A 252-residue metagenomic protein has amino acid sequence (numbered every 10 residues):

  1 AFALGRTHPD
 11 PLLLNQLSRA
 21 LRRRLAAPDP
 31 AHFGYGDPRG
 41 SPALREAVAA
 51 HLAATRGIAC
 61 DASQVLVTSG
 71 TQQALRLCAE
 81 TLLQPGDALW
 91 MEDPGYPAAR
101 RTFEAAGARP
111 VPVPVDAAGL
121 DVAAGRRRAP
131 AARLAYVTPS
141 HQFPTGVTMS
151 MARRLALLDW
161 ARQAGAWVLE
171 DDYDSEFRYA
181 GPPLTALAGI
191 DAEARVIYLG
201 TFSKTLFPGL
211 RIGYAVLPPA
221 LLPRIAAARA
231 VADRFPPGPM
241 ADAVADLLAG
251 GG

Functional and structural regions predicted by a protein language model:
A1-P28: Conserved N-terminal helix/loop that builds the PLP phosphate-binding region of the aspartate aminotransferase-like
G5-H8, P139-F143, K204: Short glycine-rich anion-binding loops that position phosphate/pyrophosphate groups of nucleotides and phosphorylated
P9-L13, P144-T145, E176, P208: Short catalytic/ligand-binding loop motif for oxyanion handling, primarily in non-cytosolic enzymes, centered on
L21-A164, E176-E193, I197: Conserved core of the PLP fold type I
V196-G252: PLP-dependent aminotransferase class I/II
